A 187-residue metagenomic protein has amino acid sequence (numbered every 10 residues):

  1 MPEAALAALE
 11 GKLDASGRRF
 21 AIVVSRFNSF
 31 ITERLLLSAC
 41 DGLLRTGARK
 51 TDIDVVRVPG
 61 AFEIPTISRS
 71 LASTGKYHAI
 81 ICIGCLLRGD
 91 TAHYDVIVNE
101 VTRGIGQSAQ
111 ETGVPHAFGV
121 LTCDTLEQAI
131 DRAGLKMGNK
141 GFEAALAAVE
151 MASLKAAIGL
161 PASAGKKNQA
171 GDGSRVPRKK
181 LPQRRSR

Functional and structural regions predicted by a protein language model:
M1-L6: Short gly/ser/thr-rich secondary-structure transition/capping motifs
E10-P59: Glycine-rich phosphate/diphosphate-binding loop of Rossmann-like nucleotide-binding domains
A15, F30, R34, S38 (+5 more regions): Conserved active-site and cofactor/substrate-binding residues in soluble primary-metabolism enzymes
S29, D41-R49, R69-K76, G106-E111 (+2 more regions): Generic secondary-structure signature for well-ordered alpha-helical cores
V55, H78-I83, P115-T122: Short beta-strand segments at enzyme active-site cores
V56-T74, V120-L121, L126: Glycine-rich oxoanion-binding loops at beta->alpha junctions
E63, I67-I105: Glycine-rich phosphate-binding loop
Y94-D95, N99-R187: C-terminal binding/interaction regions
